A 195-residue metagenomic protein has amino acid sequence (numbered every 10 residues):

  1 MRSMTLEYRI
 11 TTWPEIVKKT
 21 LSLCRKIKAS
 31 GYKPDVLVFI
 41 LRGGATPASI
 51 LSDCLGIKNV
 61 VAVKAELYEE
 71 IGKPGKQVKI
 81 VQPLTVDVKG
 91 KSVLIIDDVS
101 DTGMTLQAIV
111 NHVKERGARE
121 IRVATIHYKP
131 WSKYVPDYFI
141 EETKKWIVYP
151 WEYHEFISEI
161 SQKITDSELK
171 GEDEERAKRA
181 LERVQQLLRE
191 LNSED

Functional and structural regions predicted by a protein language model:
M1-D195: PRPP-associated nucleotide enzymes
